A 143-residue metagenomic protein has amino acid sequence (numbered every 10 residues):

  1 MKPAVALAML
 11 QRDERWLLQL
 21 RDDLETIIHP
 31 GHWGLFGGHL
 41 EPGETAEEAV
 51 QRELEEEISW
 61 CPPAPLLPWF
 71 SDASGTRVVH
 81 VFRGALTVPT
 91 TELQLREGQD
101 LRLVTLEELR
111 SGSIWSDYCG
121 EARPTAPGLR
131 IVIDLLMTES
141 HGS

Functional and structural regions predicted by a protein language model:
M1-L18, F36: Conserved N-terminal beta-strand and adjoining loop/helix that marks the start of the Nudix/MutT-like hydrolase domain
K2-V5, D13, H29-P30, V78 (+1 more regions): A structure-centric signal for secondary-structure junctions around beta-strands
A4, E55-T90: Active-site segment of metal-dependent pyrophosphate-handling enzymes, primarily the Nudix hydrolase catalytic core
L10, V81-A85, T105: Short, well-ordered beta-strand micro-motif
Q11-W16, D23-E25, E41, G75-T76 (+1 more regions): Short, charged/polar surface micro-motifs in flexible loops or helix N-caps
R15-E56: Conserved Nudix-box catalytic region and its N-terminal flanking loop in Nudix hydrolases and closely related
T26, P30, G75, Q94-S143: Nudix hydrolase/Nudix homology domain
